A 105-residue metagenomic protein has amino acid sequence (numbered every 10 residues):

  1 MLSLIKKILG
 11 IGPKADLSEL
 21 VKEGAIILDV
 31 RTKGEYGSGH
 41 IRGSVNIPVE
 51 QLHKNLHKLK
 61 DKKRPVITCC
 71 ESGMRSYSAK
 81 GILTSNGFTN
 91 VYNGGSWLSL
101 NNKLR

Functional and structural regions predicted by a protein language model:
M1-D16, L20-A25, K33-R64, M74-R105: Rhodanese-like catalytic fold shared by cysteine-dependent sulfurtransferases and DSP/PTP-type phosphatases
C69: Short, surface-exposed ligand- or partner-binding patches at beta-edge/loop junctions that are enriched in aromatics
